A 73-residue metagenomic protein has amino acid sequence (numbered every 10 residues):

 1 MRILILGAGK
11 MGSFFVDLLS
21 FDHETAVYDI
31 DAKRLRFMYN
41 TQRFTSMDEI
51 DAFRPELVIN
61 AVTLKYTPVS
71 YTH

Functional and structural regions predicted by a protein language model:
L4-G7: Conserved N-terminal Rossmann-fold NAD(P)-binding element of oxidoreductases
M11: Hydrophobic/small residue at the entry helix of a nucleotide-binding pocket
F21-Y39: NAD(P)-binding Rossmann-fold cofactor-contacting core
N40-R54: Short acidic low-complexity segments
V58-I59: N-terminal Rossmann-like NAD(P) cofactor-binding module of classical short-chain dehydrogenase/reductase
V62-T63: Short glycine-/small-residue-rich Rossmann-like dinucleotide-binding loops
T72-H73: Conserved small/polar residues in nucleotide/adenosyl-binding loops
